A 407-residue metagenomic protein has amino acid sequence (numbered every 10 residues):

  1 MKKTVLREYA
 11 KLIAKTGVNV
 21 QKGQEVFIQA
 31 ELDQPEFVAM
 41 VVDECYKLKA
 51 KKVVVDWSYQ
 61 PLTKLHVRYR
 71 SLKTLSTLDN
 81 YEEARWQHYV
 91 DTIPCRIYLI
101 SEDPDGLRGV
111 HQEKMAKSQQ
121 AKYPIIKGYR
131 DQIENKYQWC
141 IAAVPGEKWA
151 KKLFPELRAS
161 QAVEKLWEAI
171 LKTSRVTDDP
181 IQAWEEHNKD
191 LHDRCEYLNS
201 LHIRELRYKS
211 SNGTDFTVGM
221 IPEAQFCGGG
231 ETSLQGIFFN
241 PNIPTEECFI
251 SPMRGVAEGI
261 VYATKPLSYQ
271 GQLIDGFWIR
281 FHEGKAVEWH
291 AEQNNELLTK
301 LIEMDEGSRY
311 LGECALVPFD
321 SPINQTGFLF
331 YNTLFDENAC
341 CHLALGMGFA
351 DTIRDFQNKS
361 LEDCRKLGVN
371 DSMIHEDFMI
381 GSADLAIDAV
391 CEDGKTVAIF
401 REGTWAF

Functional and structural regions predicted by a protein language model:
M1-E258, A389, K395, W405-F407: Active-site bordering "gate/hinge" segments that shape substrate access to catalytic or cofactor-binding pockets
K11, N199-L201, Q270-Q272, G307 (+2 more regions): Short solvent-exposed loop/turn micro-motifs enriched in small/polar/acidic residues
E205-Y208, F277, V287, A383-E392: Short polybasic amphipathic segments
G219, W289-H290, F400: Short linear motifs in exposed loops
I250-E306: Long, well-ordered mid-to-C-terminal structural blocks that present hydrophobic/aromatic surfaces
V256-E258, I274-G276, E283, R309-E313 (+3 more regions): Active-site lining segments that contact anionic ligands and/or coordinate catalytic metals
A286-Q357: Dual-mode signal for accessory low-complexity, basic/Gly-rich regions
E362-F407: Extended hydrophobic packing segments that form well-structured cores
